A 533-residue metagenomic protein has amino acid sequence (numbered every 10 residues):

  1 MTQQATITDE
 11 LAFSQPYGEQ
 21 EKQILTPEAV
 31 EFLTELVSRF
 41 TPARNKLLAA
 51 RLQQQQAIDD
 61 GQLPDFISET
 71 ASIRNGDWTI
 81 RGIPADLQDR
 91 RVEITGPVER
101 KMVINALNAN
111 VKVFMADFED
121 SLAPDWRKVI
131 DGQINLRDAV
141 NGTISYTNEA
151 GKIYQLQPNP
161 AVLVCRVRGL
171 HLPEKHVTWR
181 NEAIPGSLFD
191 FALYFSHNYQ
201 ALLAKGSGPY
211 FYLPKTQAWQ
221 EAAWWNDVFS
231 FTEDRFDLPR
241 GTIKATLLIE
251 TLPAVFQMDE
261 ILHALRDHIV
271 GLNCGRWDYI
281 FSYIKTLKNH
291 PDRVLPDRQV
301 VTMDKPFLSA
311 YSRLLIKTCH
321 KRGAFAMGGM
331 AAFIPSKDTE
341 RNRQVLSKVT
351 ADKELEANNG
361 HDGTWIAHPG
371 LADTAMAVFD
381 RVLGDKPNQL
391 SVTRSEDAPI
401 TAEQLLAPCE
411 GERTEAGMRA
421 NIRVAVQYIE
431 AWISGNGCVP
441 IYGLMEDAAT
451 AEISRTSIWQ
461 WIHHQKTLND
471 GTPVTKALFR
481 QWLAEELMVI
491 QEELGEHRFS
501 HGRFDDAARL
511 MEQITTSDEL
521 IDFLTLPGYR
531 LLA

Functional and structural regions predicted by a protein language model:
Q3-Y17, E21-E35, R39, P64-G76 (+5 more regions): Conserved alpha/beta-domain cores
T41-N75: An N-cap/entry alpha-helix motif that binds or orients negatively charged groups
T79: Phosphate-rich ligand and nucleic-acid binding surfaces
L107-A109: Alpha-helix C-terminal capping segments
V111-A150: Hydrophobic or amphipathic alpha-helical targeting/insertion segments
